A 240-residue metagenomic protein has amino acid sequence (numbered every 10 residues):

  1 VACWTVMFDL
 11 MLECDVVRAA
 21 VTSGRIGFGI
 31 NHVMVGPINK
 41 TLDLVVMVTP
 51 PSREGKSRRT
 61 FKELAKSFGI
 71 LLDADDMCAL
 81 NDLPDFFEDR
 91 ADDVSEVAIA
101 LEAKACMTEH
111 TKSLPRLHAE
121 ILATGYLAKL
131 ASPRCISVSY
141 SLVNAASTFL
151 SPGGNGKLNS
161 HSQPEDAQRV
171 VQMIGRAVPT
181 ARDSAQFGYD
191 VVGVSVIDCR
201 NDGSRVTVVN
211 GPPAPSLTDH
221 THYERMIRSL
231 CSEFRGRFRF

Functional and structural regions predicted by a protein language model:
V1-I26, V33, R134, N144-F240: C-terminal tail/extension regions appended to the core domain(s) of diverse proteins
T22-S95: Active-site metal-binding core of divalent-cation-utilizing nuclease and nuclease-like domains
L44, V97-A105, I121: Conserved catalytic cores of phosphodiester-cleaving nucleases, focusing on short active-site segments
R53-E54, T108-H110, A146-L150: Eukaryotic short linear interaction motifs
V97, P133-S137: Short glycine-/polar-rich loops that comprise or flank the Walker A/P-loop and associated switch/sensor motifs
A100, V138-S141: Structural beta-sheet core signal
K104-R116: Surface-exposed cleft-lining segments at the edges of enzyme active sites
A123-A131: Substrate-engagement module of ASCE P-loop NTPases
